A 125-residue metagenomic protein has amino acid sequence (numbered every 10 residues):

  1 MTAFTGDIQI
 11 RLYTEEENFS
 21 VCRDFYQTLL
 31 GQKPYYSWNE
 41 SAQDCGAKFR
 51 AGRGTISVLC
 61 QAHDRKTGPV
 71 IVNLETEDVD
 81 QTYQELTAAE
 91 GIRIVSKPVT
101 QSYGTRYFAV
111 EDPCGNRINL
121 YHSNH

Functional and structural regions predicted by a protein language model:
M1-R23, V70-V72, N124: N-terminal beta-strand motif that seeds the catalytic metal site of vicinal oxygen chelate
L12-T14, W38, P98, H122: A cross-domain feature marking catalytic cores of carbohydrate-active enzymes and several ubiquitous metabolic/repair
E16-S20, V72-R117: Vicinal oxygen chelate
F25-T28, E85: Alpha-helical scaffold elements within enzyme catalytic domains, especially in hydrolases
Q27-Y35, E90-I92: Conserved acetyl-CoA-binding loop of GNAT-fold acetyltransferases
K33-V70, R117-H122: Conserved short beta-strand elements that form part of the metal-binding/catalytic scaffold of enzyme active sites
